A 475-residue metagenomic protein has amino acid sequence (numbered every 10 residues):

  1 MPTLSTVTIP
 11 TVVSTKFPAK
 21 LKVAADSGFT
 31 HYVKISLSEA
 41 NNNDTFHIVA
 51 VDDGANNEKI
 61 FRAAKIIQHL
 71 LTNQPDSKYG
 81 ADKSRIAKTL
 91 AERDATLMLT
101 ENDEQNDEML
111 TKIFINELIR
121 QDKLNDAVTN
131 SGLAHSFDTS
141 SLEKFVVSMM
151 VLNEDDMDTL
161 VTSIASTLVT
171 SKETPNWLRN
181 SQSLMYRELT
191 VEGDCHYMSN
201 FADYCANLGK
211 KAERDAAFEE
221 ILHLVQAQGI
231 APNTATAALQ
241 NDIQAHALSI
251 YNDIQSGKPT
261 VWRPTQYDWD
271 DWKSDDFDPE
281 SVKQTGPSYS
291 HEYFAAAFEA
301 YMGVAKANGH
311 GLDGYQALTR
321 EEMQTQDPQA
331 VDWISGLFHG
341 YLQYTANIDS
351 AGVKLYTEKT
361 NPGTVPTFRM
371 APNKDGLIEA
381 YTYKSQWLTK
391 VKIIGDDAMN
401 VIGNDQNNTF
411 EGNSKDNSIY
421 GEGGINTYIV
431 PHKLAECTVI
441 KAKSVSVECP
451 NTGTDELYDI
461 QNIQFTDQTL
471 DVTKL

Functional and structural regions predicted by a protein language model:
M1-A87, D349, V353, T364-P366: N-terminal module-boundary/linker segments of secreted carbohydrate-active enzymes
N43-P259: Acidic/His-rich structured neighborhood in mature extracellular/periplasmic domains
A50-G54, S274-G286, A317-E321: Active-site rim elements
K78-K88, N308-Q324, T473-L475: Short linear, low-complexity motifs centered on an aromatic residue
I230-H310: Post-HExxH zinc-binding segment in Zn-dependent metallohydrolases
A297-Q386, N400-I402, E411: Pan-zinc metallopeptidase signature
F368-I429, A435-T438, K443-C449, I463 (+1 more regions): Glycine- and aspartate-rich repeat motifs characteristic of hemolysin/RTX-like Ca2+-binding segments in secreted
D455-T473: Leucine-rich solenoid repeat scaffolds
